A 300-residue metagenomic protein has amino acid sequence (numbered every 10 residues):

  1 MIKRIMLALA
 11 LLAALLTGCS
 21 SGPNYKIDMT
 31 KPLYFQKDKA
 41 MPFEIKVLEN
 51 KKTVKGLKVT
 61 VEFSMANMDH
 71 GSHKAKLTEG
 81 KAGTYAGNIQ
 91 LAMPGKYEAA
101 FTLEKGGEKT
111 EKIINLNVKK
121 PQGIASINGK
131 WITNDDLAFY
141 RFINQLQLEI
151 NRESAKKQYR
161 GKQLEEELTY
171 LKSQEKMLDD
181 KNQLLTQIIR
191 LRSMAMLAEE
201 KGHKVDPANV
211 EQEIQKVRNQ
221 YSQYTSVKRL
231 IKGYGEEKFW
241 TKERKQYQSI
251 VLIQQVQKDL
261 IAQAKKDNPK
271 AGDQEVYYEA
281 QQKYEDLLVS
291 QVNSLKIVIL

Functional and structural regions predicted by a protein language model:
L15-G18: C-terminal motif of bacterial Sec signal peptides marking the signal peptidase cleavage site
S20-G22: Bacterial signal peptide processing site
L33, K37-T53: Beta-strand-rich structural segments
E49-F63, M68-K74: Short flexible loop/turn segments that cap and initiate beta-strands
E79, L91-M93: Residue-level recognition of secondary-structure-to-loop junctions
E79-A86: Aromatic sugar-binding surface patches on proteins that engage polysaccharides or sugar-phosphate polymers
P121-Y234: N-terminal targeting/tethering segments
Y247-L300: A C-terminal, polar beta->alpha supersecondary segment
